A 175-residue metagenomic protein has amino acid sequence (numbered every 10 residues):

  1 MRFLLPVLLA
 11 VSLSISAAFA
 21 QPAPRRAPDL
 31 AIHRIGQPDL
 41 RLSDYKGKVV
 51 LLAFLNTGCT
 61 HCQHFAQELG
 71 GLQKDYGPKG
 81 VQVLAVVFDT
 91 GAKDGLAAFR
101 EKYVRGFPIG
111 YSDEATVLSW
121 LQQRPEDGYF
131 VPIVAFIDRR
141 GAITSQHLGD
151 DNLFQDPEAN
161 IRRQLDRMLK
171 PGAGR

Functional and structural regions predicted by a protein language model:
L4-S16: Bacterial N-terminal signal peptides
F19-L42: N-terminal "domain-start" segment that seeds a small globular fold
L42-T60: Short active-site neighborhood of thiol/selenol oxidoreductases, capturing the structured segment around
L51-L52, V83, V134: Hydrophobic beta-strand anchors of alpha/beta hydrolase catalytic cores
Q63-V104, E114-W120: Structural microenvironment flanking redox-active thiols in thiol-disulfide oxidoreductases
R100-I133, I137-R139: Short, internal strand/loop/helix patches that form the active-site neighborhood or redox-interaction surface
V131-R175: Thiol-/selenol-based redox modules, centered on thioredoxin-like and closely related oxidoreductase domains
